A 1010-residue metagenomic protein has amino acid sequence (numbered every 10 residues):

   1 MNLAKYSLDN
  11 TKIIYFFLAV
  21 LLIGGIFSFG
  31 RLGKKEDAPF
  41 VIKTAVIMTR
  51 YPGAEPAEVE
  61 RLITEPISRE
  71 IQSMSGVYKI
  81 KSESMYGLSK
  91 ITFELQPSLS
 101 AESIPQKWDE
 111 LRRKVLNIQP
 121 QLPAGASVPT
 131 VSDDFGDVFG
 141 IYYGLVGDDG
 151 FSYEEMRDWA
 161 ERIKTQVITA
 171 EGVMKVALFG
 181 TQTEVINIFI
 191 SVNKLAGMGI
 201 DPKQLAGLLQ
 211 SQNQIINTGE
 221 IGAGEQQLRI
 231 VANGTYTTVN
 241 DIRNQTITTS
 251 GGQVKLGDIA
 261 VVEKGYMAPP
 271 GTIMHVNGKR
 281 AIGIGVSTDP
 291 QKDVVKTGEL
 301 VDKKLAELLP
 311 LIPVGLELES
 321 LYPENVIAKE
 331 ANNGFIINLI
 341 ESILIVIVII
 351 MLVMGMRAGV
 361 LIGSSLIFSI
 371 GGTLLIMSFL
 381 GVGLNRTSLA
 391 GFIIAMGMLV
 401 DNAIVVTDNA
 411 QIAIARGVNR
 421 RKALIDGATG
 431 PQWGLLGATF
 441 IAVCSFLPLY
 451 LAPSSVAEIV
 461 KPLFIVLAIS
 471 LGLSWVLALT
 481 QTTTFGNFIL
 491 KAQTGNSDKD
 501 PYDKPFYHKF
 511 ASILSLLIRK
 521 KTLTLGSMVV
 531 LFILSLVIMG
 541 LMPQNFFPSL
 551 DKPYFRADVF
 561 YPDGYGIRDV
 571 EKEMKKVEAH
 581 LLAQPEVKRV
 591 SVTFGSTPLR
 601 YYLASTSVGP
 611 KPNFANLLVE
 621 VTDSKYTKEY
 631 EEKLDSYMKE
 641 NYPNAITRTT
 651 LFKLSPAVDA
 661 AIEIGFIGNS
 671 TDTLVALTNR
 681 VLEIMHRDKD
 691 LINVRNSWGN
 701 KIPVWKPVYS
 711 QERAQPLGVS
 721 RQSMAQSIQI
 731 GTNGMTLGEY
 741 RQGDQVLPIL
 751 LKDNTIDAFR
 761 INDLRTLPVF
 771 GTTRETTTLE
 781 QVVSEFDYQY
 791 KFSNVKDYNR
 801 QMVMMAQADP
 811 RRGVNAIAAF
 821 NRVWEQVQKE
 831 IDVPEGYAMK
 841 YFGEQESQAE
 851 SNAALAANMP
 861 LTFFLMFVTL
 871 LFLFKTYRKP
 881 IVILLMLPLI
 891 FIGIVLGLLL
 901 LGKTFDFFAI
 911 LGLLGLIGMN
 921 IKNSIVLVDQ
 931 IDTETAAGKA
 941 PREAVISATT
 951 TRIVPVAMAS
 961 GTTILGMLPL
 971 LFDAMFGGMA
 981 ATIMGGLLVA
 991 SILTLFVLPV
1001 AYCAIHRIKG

Functional and structural regions predicted by a protein language model:
M1-K34, P431, D498-P548: Signature of alpha-helical transmembrane segments and their immediate interfacial
Y6, D37, M48, Q119 (+8 more regions): Extracytoplasmic/periplasmic membrane-proximal domains and adjacent transmembrane bundles of envelope biogenesis
K12, V20-A54, L116-G125, L449-E458 (+4 more regions): Transmembrane helices with small-residue packing motifs
G25-R31, E317, L344-I412, I469 (+5 more regions): Hydrophobic transmembrane alpha-helices and their membrane-interface caps in long multi-pass transport proteins
K34-A45, S82-L88, G125-D149, A177-T183 (+11 more regions): Flexible hinge/switch segments at interdomain interfaces of large molecular machines
V59-D134, N193-Q214, T235, R568-A657 (+1 more regions): Solvent-exposed, membrane-proximal periplasmic/extracellular interface segments of envelope transport and secretion
L321, A328, N332, T407 (+4 more regions): Helix-loop junctions and hydrophobic alpha-helical segments within the transmembrane domains of large membrane
M396, V400-A410, Q432-L451, E458-D498 (+5 more regions): Transmembrane alpha-helices and their membrane-interface boundaries in multi-pass membrane transporters and channels
